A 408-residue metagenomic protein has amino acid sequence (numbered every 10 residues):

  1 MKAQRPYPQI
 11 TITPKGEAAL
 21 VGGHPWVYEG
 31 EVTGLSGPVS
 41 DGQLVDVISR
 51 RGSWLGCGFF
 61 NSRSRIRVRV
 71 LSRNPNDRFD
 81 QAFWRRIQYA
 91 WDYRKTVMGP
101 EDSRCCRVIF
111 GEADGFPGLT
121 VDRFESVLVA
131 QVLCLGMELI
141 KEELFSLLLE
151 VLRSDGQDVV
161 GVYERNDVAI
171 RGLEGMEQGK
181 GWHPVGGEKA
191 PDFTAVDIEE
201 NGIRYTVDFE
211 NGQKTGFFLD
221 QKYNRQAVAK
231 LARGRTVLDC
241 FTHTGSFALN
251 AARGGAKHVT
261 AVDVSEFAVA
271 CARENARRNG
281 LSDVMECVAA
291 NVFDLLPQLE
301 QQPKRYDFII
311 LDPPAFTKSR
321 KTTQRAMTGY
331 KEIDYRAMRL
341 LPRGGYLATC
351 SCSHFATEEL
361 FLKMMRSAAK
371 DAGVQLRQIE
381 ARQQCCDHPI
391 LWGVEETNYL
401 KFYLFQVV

Functional and structural regions predicted by a protein language model:
M1-E125: Non-catalytic accessory regions of SAM-dependent methyltransferases
I109-D122, E142-F217: Non-catalytic substrate-recognition/targeting regions of SAM-dependent transferases
G234-H243: Conserved class I S-adenosyl-L-methionine
T244-K257: Conserved SAM-binding loop of SAM-dependent methyltransferases across substrates and taxa, primarily the Class I
H258-D263: Conserved SAM-binding motif I beta-strand of class I
F267-D307: S-adenosyl-L-methionine
Y306-R336: Mobile active-site "lid"/loop adjacent to the S-adenosyl-L-methionine
E332, Y346-V408: C-terminal catalytic and target-recognition region of SAM-dependent MTase-like enzymes, primarily methyltransferases
